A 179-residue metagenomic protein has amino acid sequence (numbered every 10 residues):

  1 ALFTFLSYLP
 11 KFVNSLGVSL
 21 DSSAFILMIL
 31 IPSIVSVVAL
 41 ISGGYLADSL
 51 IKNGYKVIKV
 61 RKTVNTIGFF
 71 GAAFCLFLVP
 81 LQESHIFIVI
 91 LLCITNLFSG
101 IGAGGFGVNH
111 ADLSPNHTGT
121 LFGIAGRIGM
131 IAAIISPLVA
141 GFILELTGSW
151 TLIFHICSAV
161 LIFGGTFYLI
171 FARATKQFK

Functional and structural regions predicted by a protein language model:
A1-G44, G100-A103, G107, A111 (+1 more regions): Extracytoplasmic gate region of multi-pass secondary transporters
V13-N14, L46-A47, I51, A140-G148: Interfacial helix-cap and linker-helix signal at transmembrane-aqueous boundaries of multi-pass secondary transporters
L30, I34, C93, L97 (+1 more regions): Transmembrane alpha-helical cores of Major Facilitator Superfamily
L40, P115-T147: A late C-terminal transmembrane helix in Major Facilitator Superfamily
I51-N53, H110-G119: Paired intracellular helix-loop junctions of major facilitator superfamily
I58-G105: C-terminal transmembrane helical hairpin of 12-TM major facilitator-type secondary transporters
V60-T63, F142-V160: A membrane-interface helix-boundary motif in multi-pass transporters
V79-P80, S158-K179: Multi-pass alpha-helical transporter architecture, strongest for 12-TM Major Facilitator/SLC carriers used
